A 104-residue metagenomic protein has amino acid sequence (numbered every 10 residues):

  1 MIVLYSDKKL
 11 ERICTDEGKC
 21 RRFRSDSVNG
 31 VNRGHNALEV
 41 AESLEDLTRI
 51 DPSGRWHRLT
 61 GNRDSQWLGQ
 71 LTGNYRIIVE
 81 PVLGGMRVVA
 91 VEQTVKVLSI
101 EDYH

Functional and structural regions predicted by a protein language model:
M1-N36: Arg/Lys-rich, positively charged N-terminal/basic patches that mediate binding to nucleic acids
I2, R58, L68, I78: Short, surface-exposed charged micro-motifs
V3, V28-V31, T48-P52, T60 (+1 more regions): Generic structural signal for well-ordered secondary structure
R33, G54, N62-D64, T72-N74 (+1 more regions): Short connector loops at helix/strand junctions that flank enzyme active sites, especially segments positioning acidic
S43-W67: A short, surface-exposed loop/turn module that caps and links secondary-structure elements
G69-H104: Enriched for short, Lys/Arg-rich terminal
